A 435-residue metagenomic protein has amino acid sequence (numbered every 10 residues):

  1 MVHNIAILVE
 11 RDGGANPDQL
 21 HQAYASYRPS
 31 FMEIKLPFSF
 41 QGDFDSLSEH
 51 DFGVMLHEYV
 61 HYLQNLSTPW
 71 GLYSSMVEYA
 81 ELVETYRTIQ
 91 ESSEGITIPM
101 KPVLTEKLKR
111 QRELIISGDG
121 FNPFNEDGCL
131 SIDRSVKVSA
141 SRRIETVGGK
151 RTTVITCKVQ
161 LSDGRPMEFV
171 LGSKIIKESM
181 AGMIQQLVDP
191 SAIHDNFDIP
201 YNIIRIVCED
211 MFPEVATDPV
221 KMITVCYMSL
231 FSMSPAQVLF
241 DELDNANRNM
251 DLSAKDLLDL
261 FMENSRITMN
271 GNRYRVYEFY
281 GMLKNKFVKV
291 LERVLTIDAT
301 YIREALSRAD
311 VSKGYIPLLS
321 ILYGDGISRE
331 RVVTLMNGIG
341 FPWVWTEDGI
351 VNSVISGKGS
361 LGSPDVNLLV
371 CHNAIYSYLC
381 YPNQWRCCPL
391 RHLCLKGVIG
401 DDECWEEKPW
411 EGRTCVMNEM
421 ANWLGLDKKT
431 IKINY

Functional and structural regions predicted by a protein language model:
V2-W70, S75, Y79-A80, D195-Y435: Non-catalytic terminal regions of proteins
F31-I34, T146-L161: Active-site-adjacent bridging/hinge elements
D45-E49, N65-E106, V159-D163: Post-HEXXH active-site segment of zinc metalloproteases
S46, H50, E168-I175: Short, solvent-exposed segments of well-ordered alpha helices
R87-E145: Low-complexity, serine/threonine/proline-enriched polar segments
T153-V170, D189-S191: A long, hydrophobic alpha-helical segment
V170, E178, A216-D218: Core nucleotidyl-transferase/polymerase catalytic module
I175-D189: An active-site-proximal "capping" alpha-helix that borders the catalytic cofactor pocket
